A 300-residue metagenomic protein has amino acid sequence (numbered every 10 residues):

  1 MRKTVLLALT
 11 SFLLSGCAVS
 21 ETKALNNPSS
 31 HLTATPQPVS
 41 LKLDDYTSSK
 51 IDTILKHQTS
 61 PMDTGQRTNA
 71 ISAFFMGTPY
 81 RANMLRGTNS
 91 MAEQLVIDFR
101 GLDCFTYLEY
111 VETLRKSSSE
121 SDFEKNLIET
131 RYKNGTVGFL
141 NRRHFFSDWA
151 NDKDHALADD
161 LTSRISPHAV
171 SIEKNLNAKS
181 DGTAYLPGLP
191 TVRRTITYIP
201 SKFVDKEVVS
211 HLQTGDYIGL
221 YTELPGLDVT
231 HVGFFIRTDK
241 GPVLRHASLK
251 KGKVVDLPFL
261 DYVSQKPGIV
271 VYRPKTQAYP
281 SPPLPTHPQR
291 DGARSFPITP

Functional and structural regions predicted by a protein language model:
V5-F12: Sec-dependent N-terminal signal peptides
S15-G16: C-terminal motif of bacterial Sec signal peptides marking the signal peptidase cleavage site
L25-L102: Cationic-aromatic interfacial patches
T78-T195, Q213, G219-L220, R237 (+1 more regions): Acidic/His-rich structured neighborhood in mature extracellular/periplasmic domains
T197-V208, Y221-T222: Short alpha-helix capping/helix-loop boundary micro-motifs
T230-I236: Short beta-strand-centered aromatic/proline hotspots
R237-V254: Catalytic Cys-His active-site segments of thiol-dependent hydrolases/isopeptidases
K250-Q289: C-terminal regions of proteins
